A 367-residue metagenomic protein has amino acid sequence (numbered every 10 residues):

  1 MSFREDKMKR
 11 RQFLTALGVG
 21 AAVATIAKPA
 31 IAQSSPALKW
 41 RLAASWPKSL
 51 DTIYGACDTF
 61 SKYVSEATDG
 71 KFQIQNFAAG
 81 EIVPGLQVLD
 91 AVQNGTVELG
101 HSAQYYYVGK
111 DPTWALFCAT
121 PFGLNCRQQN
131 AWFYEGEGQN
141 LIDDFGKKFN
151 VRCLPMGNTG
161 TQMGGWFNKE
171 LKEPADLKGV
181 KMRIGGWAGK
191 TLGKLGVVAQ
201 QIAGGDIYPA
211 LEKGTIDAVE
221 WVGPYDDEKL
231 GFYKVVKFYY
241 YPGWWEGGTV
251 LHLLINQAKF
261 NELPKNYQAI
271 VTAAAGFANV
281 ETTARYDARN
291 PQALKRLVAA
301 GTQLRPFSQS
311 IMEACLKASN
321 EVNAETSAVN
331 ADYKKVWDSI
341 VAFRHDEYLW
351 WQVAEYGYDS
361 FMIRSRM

Functional and structural regions predicted by a protein language model:
F3-Q129, E137-M367: N-terminal secretory/targeting leader peptides
